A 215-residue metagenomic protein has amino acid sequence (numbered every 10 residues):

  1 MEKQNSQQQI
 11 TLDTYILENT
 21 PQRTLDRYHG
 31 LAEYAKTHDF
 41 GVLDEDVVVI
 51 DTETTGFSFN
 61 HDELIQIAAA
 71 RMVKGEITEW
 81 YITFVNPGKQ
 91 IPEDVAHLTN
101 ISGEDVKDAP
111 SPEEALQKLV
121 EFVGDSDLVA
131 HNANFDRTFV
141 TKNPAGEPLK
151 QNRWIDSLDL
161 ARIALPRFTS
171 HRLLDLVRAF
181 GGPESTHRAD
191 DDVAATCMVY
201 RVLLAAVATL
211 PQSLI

Functional and structural regions predicted by a protein language model:
K3-N5: Non-catalytic beta/alpha edge segments that cap or flank active sites
Q9-R153, P166-H187: Conserved non-catalytic scaffold segment of RNase H-like nuclease domains
T54-G56, D159, A195: Short, glycine/acidic-enriched loop or turn micro-motifs at the edges of active sites
G146, I163, A179, V199-A206: Active-site catalytic microenvironments for nucleophilic, acid-base chemistry
N152-A161: A short, structured active-site edge motif that brings together acidic residues
A189-V202: Acidic, divalent-metal-coordinating active-site segment for phosphoryl/phosphodiester hydrolysis, typified by short
L204-I215: Mixed-charge, glycine-rich, non-catalytic linkers/tails in nucleic-acid processing enzymes
